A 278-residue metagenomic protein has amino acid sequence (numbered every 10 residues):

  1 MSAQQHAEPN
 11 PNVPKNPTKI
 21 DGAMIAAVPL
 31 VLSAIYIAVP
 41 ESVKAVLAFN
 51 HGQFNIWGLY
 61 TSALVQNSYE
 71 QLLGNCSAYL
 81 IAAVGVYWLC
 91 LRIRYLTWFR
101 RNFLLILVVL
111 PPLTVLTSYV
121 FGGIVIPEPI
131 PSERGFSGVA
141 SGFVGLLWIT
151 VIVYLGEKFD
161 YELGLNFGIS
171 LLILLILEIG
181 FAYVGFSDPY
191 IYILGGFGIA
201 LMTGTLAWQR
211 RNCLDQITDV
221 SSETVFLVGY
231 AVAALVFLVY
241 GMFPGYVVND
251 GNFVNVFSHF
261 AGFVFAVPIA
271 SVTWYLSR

Functional and structural regions predicted by a protein language model:
M1-V13, L64, S170-R278: C-terminal transmembrane module of polytopic alpha-helical membrane proteins
N12-A27, Y161-E162: N-terminal membrane topogenic signal
M24-V43, I81-L146, L165-I176, G229-Y240: Small-polar-interrupted transmembrane alpha-helices in polytopic inner-membrane proteins
A38-F54: Interfacial/capping segments of alpha-helical transmembrane domains
K44-A48, G123-P127, G245-F253: Membrane-interface helix termini and inter-helical loops of multi-pass transporters
I56-A78: Interfacial helix-start motif at the membrane-water boundary
Y69-S77, P131-W148, Y190-G195, F257-V264: Membrane-interface loop-to-helix entry segments
N75-R94, L107, G142-G156, V264-R278: Membrane-interfacial alpha-helical segments at the cytosolic side of multi-pass membrane proteins
